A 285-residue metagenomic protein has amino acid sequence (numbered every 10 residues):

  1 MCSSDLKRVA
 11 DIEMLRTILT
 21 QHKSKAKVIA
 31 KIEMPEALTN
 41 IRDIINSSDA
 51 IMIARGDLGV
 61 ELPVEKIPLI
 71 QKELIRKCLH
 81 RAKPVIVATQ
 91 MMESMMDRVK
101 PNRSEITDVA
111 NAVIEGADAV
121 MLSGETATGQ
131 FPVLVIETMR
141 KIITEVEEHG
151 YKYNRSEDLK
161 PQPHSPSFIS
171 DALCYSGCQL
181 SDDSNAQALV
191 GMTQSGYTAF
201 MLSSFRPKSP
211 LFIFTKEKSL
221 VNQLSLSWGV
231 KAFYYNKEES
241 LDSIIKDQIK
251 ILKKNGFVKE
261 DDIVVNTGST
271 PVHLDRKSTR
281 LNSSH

Functional and structural regions predicted by a protein language model:
M1-S3, L281-H285: Short, small-residue-biased leader/transition segments that mark boundaries at the very start of proteins
S4-D5, I51-L62, V109-P132: Glycine-rich phosphate-binding active-site loops on the catalytic face of alpha/beta enzymes
S4-T89, M95-I106: Conserved alpha/beta-domain cores
E13-L19, I29, H80, R140-G177: Long, charged amphipathic helices and adjacent flexible linkers at domain junctions
R16, T126-E147, S278-R280: C-terminal helical cap(s) of enzyme catalytic domains, especially alpha/beta-barrels
G59-V60, M91-E105, A119-F131, D158-Q162 (+2 more regions): Short beta-alpha connecting loops at secondary-structure transitions that line or flank enzyme active sites
T198-F200, R206-S243: Nucleotide-binding motor/catalytic cores of P-loop/tubulin-like NTPases across gene-expression machines
K259-T267, P271-V272: C-terminal binding/interaction regions
